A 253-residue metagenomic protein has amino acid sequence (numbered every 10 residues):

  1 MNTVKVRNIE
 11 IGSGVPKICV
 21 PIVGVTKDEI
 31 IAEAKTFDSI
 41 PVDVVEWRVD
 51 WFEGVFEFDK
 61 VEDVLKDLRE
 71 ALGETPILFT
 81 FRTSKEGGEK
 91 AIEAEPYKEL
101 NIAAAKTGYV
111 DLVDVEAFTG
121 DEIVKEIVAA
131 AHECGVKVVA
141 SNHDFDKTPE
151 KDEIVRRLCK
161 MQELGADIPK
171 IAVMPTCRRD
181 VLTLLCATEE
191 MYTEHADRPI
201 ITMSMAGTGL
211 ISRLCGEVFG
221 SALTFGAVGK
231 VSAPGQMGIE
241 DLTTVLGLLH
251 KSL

Functional and structural regions predicted by a protein language model:
M1-E10, K251-L253: Short, Lys/Arg-enriched, disordered terminal segments
M1-K5, K60-V61, T183-L184, A206-G207: Short amphipathic alpha-helical surface micro-motifs
N2-V4, G14-E133, D146-K147: Active-site beta->alpha loop and helix N-cap motifs at the rims of alpha/beta catalytic domains
V6-I9, D67-L68, P96, K151-Q162: Short N-terminal signal/transit or membrane-insertion segments and the immediately adjacent low-complexity/disordered
I9-G14, E70, A105-T107, Q162-E163 (+2 more regions): Solvent-exposed alpha-helices and their adjacent loops that cap or buttress functional pockets in soluble metabolic
L112, A117-L253: Catalytic alpha/beta core domains of metabolic enzymes, predominantly
